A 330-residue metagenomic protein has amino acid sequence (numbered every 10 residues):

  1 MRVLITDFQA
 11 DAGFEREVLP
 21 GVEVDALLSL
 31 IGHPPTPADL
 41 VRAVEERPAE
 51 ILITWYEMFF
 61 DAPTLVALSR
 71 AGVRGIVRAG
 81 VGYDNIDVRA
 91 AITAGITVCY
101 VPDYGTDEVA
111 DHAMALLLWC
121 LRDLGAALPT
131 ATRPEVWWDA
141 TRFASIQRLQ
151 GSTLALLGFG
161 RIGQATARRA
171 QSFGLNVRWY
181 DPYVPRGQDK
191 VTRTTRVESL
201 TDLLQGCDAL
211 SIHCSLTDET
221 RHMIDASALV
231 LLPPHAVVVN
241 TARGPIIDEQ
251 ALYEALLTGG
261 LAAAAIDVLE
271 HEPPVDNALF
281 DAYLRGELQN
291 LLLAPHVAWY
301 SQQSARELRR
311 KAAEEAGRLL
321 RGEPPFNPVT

Functional and structural regions predicted by a protein language model:
M1-C99, Q205, D225: An N-terminal-biased, well-structured beta-alpha scaffold segment characteristic of Rossmann-like dinucleotide-binding
P48, F60-P63, R178, P182-L279: Rossmann-like adenosine-cofactor binding region
R70-R74, A94-I96, L175, P234-A236 (+2 more regions): A short helix->loop->beta-strand "cap" motif at the edges of active sites that frequently abuts
V73, Q150-T153, A226, H235: Phosphate-coordination loops involved in phosphoryl transfer and adenosine-cofactor binding
A94-I96, P102-T153, A165-R168, G187: Phosphate-binding beta-alpha-beta segment of Rossmann-like dinucleotide-binding domains, i.e., the NAD(P)
F159-G160: Glycine-rich Rossmann-fold phosphate-binding loop(s) that bind the pyrophosphate of adenine dinucleotide cofactors
A167, Q171, L256-L257: Gly/Ala-rich phosphate-binding loop of Rossmann-like dinucleotide-binding domains, activating on the conserved
H235, T241-T330: Rossmann-like dinucleotide-binding domain for NAD(H)/NADP(H)
